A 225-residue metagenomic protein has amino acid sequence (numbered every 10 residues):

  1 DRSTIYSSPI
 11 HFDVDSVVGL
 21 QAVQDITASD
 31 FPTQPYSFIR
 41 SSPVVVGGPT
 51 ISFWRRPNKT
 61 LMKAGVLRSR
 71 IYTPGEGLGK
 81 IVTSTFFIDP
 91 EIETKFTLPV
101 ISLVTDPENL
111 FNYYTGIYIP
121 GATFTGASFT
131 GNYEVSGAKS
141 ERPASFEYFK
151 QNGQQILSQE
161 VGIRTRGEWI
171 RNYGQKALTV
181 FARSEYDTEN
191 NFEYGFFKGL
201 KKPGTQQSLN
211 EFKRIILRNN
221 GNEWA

Functional and structural regions predicted by a protein language model:
D1-I163, S184: Short, compositionally stereotyped local motifs that mark structural "simplifiers"
S16-V18, P90-F96, T165-A177, L200-Q207: Short, surface-exposed linear segments at secondary-structure transitions and domain or protein termini
K59-A64, E185-A225: A conserved hydrophobic secondary-structure block that centers on an alpha-helix together with its immediately flanking
L78, L110-N112, I170-N172, D187-T188 (+1 more regions): Flexible loop/turn segments at secondary-structure boundaries
E141, Y173-Q175, N210-F212: Short, solvent-exposed loop/turn segments at the edges of secondary structure
